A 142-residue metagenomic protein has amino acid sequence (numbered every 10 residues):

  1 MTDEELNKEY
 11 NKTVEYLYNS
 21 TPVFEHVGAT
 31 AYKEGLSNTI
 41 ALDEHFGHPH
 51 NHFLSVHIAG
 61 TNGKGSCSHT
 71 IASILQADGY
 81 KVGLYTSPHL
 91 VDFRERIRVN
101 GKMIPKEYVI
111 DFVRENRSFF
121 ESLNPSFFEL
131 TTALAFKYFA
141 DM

Functional and structural regions predicted by a protein language model:
M1-G60, C67-H69, S73-D78: Short functional linear segments
E9, A29-L36, A41-E44, H48-N51 (+1 more regions): ATP-dependent carboxylate-amine ligase catalytic core
K64-S68, V91-R94: Short active-site-adjacent helix-start/loop capping segments
